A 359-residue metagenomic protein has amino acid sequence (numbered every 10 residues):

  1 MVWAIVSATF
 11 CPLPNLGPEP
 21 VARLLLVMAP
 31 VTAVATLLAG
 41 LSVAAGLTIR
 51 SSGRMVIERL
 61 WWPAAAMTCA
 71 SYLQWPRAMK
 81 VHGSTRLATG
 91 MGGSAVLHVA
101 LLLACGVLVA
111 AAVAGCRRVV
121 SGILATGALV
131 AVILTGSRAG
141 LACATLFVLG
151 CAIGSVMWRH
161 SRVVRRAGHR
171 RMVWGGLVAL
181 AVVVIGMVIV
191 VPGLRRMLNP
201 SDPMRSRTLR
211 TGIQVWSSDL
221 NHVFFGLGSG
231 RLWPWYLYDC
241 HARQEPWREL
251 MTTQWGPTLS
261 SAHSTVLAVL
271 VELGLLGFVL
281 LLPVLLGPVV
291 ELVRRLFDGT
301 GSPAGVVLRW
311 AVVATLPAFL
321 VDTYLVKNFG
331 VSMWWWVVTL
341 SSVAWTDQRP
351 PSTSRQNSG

Functional and structural regions predicted by a protein language model:
M1-T32, T36, T315-L316: N-terminal hydrophobic segments of proteins, predominantly signal-anchor/transmembrane helices of inner/organellar
M1-V6, G122-L129, P303-F319: Transmembrane alpha-helix segments characteristic of polytopic inner-membrane glycan-assembly/cell-envelope
R23, R86-L103, A139, A262-T265 (+2 more regions): Membrane-interface micro-motifs in multi-pass membrane enzymes
A33-G46, S51-H82, T89-W158, W335: Alpha-helical transmembrane segments of multi-pass inner-membrane proteins
Y72-L73, L134-T135, A152-P203, R210-L220 (+1 more regions): A membrane-periplasm/extracellular boundary helix in multi-pass inner-membrane enzymes that assemble envelope glycans
V148, V307-G359: Transmembrane alpha-helices of multi-pass inner-membrane enzymes
R231-V271: Interfacial juxtamembrane loops and adjacent helix segments that form the catalytic/substrate-binding surfaces
E272-T315: Hydrophobic transmembrane alpha-helices and their immediate junctions
